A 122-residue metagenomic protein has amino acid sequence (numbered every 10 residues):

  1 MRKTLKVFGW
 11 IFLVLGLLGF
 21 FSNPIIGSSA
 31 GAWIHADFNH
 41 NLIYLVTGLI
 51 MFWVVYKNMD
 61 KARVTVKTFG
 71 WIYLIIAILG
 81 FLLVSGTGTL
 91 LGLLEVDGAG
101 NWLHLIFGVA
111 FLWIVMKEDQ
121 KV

Functional and structural regions predicted by a protein language model:
M1-V122: Membrane-interface extramembranous regions
